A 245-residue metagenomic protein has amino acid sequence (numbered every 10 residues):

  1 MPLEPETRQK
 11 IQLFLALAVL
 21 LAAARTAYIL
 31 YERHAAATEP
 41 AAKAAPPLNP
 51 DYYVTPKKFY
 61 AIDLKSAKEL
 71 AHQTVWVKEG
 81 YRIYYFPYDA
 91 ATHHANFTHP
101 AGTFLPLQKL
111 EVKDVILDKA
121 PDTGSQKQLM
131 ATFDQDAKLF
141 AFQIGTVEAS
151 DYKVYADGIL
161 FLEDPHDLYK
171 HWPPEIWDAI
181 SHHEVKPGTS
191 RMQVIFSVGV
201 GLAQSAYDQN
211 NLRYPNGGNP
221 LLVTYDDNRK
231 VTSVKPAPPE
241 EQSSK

Functional and structural regions predicted by a protein language model:
P2-K245: Residues within mature, well-folded domains
